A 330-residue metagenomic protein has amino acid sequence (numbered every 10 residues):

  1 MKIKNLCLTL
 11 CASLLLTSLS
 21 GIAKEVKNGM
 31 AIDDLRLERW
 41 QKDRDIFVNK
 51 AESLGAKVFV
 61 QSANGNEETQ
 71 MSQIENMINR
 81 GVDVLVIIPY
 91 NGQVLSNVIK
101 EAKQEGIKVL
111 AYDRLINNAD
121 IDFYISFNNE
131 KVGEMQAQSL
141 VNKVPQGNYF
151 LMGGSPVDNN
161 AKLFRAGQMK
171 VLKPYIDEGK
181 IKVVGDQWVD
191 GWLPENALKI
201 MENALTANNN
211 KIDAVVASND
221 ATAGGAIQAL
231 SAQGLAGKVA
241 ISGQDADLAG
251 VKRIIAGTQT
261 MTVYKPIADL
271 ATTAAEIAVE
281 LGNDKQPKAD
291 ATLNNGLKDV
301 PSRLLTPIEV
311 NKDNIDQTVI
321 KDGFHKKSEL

Functional and structural regions predicted by a protein language model:
M1-L8: Bacterial N-terminal signal peptides that target proteins for export
K2, A23-L330: A residue-level marker of the well-folded mature domains of exported/periplasmic proteins
T9-S18: Bacterial N-terminal signal peptides
